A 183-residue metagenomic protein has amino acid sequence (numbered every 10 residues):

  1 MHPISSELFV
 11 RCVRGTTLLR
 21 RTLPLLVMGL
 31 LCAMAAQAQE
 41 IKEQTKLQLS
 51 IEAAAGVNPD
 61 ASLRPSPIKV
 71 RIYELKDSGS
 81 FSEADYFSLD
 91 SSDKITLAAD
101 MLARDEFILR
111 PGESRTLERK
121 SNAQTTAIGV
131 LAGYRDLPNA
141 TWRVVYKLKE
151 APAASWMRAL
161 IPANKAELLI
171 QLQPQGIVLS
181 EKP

Functional and structural regions predicted by a protein language model:
H2, R143-P183: Glycine-rich, aromatic-bearing surface loops/beta-hairpins
I4-P24: Bacterial N-terminal signal peptides that target proteins for export
R21-A33: Bacterial N-terminal signal peptides
A35-E40: Boundary at the C-terminal end of the N-terminal hydrophobic targeting segment
L49-A61: Short amphipathic, basic-aromatic surface patches that mediate peripheral association with negatively charged
S62-R71: Short coil-to-beta strand junction motifs in C2/discoidin
E83-S121, D136: Tryptophan-paired
T125-D136: A short, solvent-exposed beta-strand micro-motif common in secreted/extracellular proteins
